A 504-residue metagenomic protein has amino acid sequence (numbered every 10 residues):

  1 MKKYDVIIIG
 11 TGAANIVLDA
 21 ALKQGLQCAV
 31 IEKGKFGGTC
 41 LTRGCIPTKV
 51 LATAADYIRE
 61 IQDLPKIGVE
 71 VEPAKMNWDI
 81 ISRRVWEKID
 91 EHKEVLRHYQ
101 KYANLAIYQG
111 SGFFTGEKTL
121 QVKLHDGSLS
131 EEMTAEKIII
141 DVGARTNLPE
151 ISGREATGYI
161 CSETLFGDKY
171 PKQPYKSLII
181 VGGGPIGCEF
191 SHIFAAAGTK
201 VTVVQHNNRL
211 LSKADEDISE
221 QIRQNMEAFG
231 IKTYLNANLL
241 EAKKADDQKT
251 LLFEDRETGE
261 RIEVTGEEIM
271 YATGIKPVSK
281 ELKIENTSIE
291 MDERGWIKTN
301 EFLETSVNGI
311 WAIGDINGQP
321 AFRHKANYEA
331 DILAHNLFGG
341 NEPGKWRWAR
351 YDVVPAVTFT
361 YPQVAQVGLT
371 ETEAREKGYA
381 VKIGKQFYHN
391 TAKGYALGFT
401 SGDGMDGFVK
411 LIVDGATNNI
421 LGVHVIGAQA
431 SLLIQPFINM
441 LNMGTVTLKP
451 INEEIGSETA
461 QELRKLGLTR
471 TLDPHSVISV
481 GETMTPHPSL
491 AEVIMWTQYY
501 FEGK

Functional and structural regions predicted by a protein language model:
M1-G12, P174-G184: Beta1/beta-strand and adjacent pyrophosphate-binding region of the FAD-binding site in flavoprotein oxidoreductases
K2-Y4, D19-L26, I31-Y175, N207-L211 (+9 more regions): Glycine-rich flavin
I7-A14, D19-G34, I46, V50-Y57 (+2 more regions): Flexible, glycine-rich terminal cap/loop adjacent to redox cofactors in electron-transfer oxidoreductases
I7-I9, G112, L120, E132-G143 (+5 more regions): Short hydrophobic core segments
C45, V142-K200, V204, K232-T233 (+1 more regions): Glycine-rich dinucleotide-binding loop and its adjacent helix/turn
E72, A106-Q109, F113-D126, A197-E301 (+3 more regions): A Rossmann-like FAD-binding core segment of flavoenzymes
T157-P174, E263-P343, P436-M443, K449-E453 (+1 more regions): FAD-site-proximal beta/loop scaffold in flavoenzymes
A214-D217, Q221, I313-E373, L432 (+1 more regions): A conserved FAD-binding loop/helix module that cradles the flavin
